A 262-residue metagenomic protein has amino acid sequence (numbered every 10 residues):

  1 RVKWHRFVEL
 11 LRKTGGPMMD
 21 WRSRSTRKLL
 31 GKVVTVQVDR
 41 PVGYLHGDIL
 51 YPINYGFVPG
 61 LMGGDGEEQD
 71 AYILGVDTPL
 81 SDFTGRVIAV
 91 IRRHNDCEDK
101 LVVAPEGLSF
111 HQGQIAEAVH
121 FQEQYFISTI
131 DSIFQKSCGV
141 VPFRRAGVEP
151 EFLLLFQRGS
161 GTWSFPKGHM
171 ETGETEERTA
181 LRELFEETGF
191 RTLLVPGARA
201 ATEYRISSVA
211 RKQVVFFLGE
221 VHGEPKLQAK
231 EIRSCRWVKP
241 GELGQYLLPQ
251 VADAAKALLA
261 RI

Functional and structural regions predicted by a protein language model:
L11, G16-I133: Hydrophobic N-terminal alpha-helices or hydrophobic patches in metabolic proteins across all domains of life
I53, Q69, K136-C138, P150 (+2 more regions): Change "...and in nucleic-acid phosphodiester-cleaving endonucleases..." to "...and in nucleic-acid processing enzymes
F57, S164, W237: Short aromatic/basic micro-patch
Q122-S132, Q250-I262: Charged phosphate-binding loop/patch that engages nucleotide di/tri-phosphates or the phosphate backbone of nucleic
I130-F152: Conserved N-terminal beta-strand and adjoining loop/helix that marks the start of the Nudix/MutT-like hydrolase domain
L153-Q157: Short, acidic/hydrophobic/Gly-rich beta-strand patch recurrent on exposed beta strands that often constitutes part
G168-L258: Unchanged
